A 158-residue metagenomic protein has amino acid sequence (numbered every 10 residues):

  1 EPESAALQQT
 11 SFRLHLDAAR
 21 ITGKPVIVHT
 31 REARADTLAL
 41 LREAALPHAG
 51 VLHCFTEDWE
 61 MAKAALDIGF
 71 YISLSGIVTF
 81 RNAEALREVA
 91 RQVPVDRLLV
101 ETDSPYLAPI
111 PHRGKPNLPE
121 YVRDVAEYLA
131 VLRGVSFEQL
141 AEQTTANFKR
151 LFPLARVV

Functional and structural regions predicted by a protein language model:
E1-I68, E88-V89, V93, P111-E120 (+2 more regions): Divalent metal-binding pocket/active-site signature
T30, C54, F70, I77-V78 (+1 more regions): Active-site metal-binding loops of divalent metal-dependent hydrolases
A35-D36, R81-N82, A146: Short secondary-structure capping/turn micro-motifs that flank functional sites
I72-E88: Active-site glycine- and acidic-residue-rich loops that bind and position anionic ligands or nucleotide-like cofactors
D96-S104: Non-cysteine beta-strand/loop elements that form the S-adenosyl-L-methionine
L107-P109: Amphipathic alpha-helical segments at domain termini/boundaries
Y121-V158: Mid-to-C-terminal alpha-helical segments outside catalytic/metal-binding sites
